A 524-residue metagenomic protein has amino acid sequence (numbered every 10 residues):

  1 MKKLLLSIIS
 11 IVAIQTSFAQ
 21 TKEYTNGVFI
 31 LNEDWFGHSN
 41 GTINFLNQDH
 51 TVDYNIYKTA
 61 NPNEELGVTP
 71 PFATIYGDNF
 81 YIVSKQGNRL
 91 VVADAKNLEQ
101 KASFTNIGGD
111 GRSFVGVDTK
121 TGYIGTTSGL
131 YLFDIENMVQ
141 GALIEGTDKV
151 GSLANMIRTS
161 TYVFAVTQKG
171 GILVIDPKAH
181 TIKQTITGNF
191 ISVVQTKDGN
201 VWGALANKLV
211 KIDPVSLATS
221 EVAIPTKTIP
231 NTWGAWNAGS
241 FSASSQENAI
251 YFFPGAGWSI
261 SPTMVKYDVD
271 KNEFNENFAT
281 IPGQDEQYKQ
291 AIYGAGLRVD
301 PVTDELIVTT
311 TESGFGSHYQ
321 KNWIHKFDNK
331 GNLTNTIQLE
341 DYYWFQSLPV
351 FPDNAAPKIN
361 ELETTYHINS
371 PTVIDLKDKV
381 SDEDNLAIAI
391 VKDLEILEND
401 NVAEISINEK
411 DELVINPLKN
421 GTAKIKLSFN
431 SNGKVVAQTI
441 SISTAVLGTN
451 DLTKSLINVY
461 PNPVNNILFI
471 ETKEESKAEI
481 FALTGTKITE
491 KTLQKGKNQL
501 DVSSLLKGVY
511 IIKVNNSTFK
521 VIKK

Functional and structural regions predicted by a protein language model:
G37-N44, R89-V92, Y131, G171-V174 (+3 more regions): Structural motif
E65-F72, G108-T119, K149-S160, G188-K197 (+3 more regions): Repeated scaffold domains used in trafficking and secretory/extracellular systems, primarily beta-propellers
H318-A356: Blade-level signature of beta-propeller repeat domains, shared across WD40, Kelch, NHL, RCC1 and BNR/Asp-box propellers
P352-N369, D384-V391, S441-Y460, T486: Residue-level detector of functionally pivotal "anchor" positions at catalytic/ligand-binding pockets or at interdomain
I388, D393-K410, I488: Low-complexity "stalk/linker" and mucin-like segments enriched in Ser/Thr/Pro/Ala/Gly
L413, K419-G433, I440: A short beta-strand micro-motif common to beta-rich folds, especially ectodomain repeats
G433-V446, F519-I522: C-terminal edge beta-strand
N450-K524: C-terminal outer-membrane/trafficking sorting elements
